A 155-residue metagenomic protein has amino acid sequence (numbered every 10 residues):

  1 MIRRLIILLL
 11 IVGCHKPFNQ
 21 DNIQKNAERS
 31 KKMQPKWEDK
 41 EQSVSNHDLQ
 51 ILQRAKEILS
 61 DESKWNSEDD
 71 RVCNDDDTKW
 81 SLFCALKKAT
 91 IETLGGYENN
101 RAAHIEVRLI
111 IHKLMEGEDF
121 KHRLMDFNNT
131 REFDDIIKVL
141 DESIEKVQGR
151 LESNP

Functional and structural regions predicted by a protein language model:
I2-L8: Sec-dependent signal peptide recognition, specifically the positively charged N-region followed immediately by
H15-K16: Bacterial signal peptide processing site
I23-D48: N-terminal low-complexity, Pro/Thr/Ser-rich intrinsically disordered segments that act as propeptides or flexible
E41-Q42, D70-C73, D126: Second-shell loop/turn segments in exported
L52-A102, E106: Short N-proximal segments of mature Sec-exported proteins
K88-P155: Compact alpha-helical subdomains of small soluble proteins
